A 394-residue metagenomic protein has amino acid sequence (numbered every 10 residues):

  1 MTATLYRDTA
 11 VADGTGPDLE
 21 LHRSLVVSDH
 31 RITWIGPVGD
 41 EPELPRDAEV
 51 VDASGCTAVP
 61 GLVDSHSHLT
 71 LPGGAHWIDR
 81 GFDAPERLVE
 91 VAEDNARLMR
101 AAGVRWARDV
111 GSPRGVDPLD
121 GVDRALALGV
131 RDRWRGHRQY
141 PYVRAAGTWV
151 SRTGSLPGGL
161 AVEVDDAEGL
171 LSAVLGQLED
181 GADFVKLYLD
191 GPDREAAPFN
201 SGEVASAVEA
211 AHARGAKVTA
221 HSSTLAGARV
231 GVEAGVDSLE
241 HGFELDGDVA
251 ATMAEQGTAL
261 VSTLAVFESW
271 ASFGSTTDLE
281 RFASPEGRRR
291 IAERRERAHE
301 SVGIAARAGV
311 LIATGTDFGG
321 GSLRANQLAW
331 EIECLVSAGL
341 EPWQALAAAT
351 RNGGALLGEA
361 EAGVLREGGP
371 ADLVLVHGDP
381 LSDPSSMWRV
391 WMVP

Functional and structural regions predicted by a protein language model:
M1-L44, A58, P380-L381: N-terminal metal-binding scaffold of metallo-dependent hydrolase/deaminase domains
G39-V59, D83-E86: Active-site metal-binding motif and surrounding structural segment of the metallo-beta-lactamase
C56-W134, G231-A234: Metal-associated gating/positioning segment near the N- to mid-region
H68-L88, R100, G147, S151-G159 (+2 more regions): Active-site gating loops and adjacent loop-to-helix segments of metal-dependent hydrolytic enzymes
G74-H76, A127, P198, A228-A234 (+5 more regions): Histidine/acidic-residue-rich catalytic or RNA/ligand-binding cores of hydrolases and nuclease-related proteins
V91-L126, Y140-W149, L178-P192, A196 (+3 more regions): Divalent metal-dependent hydrolysis catalytic cores, especially in the metallo-beta-lactamase
G129, E168-L260, T276-R281, I291-L311: Histidine/acidic residue-rich metal-binding segments in metalloenzymes
A213, R295-G378: His/Asp/Glu-enriched, well-ordered alpha-helical/loop segment that forms or immediately abuts the divalent-metal
